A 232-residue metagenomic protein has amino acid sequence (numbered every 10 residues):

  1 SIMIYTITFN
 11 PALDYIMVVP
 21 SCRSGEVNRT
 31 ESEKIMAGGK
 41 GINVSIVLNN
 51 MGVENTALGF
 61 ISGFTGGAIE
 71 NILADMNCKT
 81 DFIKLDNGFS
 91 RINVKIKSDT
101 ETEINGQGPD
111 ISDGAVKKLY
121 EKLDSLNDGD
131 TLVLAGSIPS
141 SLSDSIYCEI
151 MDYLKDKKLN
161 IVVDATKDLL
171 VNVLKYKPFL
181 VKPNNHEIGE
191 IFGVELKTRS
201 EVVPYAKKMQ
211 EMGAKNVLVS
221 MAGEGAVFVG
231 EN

Functional and structural regions predicted by a protein language model:
I2-G25: Positively charged, low-complexity intrinsically disordered leader regions
I4, E54-T56, T80-D81, I161 (+1 more regions): Hydrophobic anchor at the start of a short beta-strand that flanks the dinucleotide cofactor-binding loop
I7-P11, F60-G63, L85, S137 (+1 more regions): Cofactor-binding loop segments of dinucleotide-utilizing enzymes, especially the Rossmann-like FAD- and NAD(P)+-binding
R23-S32, E103, E231-N232: Glycine/charged-rich beta-loop-alpha catalytic/anionic-binding loops adjacent to active sites
R29-F89: Substrate-binding N-lobe of the ribokinase-like
L85, K95-D128: Conserved phosphate-binding/catalytic loop of the ribokinase/pfkB sugar-kinase fold
E103-N105, G129-G136, D164, K182-E187: Short beta-strands and strand-loop turn motifs
S145-E231: Conserved phosphate/ATP/ADP-binding segment of small-molecule kinases
